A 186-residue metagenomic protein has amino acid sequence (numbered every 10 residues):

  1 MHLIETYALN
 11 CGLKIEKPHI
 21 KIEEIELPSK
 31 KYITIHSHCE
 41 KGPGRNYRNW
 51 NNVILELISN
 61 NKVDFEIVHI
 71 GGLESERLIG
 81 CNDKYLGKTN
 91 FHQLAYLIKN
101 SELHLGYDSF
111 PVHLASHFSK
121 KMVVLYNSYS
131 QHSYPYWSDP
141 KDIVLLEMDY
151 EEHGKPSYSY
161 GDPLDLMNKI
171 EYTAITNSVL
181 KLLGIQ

Functional and structural regions predicted by a protein language model:
M1-Q186: Catalytic machinery of carbohydrate-active enzymes, primarily nucleotide-sugar-dependent glycosyltransferases
